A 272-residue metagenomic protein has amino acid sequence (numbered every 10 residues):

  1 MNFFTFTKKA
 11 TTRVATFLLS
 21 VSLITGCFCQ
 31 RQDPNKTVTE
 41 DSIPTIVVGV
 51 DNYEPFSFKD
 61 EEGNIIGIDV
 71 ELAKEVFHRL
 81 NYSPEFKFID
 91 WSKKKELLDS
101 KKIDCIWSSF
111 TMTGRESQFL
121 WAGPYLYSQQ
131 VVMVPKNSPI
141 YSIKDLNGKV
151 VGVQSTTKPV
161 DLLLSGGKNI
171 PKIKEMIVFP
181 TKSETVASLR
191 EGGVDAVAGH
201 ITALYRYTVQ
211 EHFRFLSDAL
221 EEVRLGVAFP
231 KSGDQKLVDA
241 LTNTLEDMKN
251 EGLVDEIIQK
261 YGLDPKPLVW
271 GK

Functional and structural regions predicted by a protein language model:
F28-R31: Bacterial signal peptide processing site
I43-G67: Short glycine-rich His-centered loop
G49-E54, K87-S92, K101-T113, K136 (+3 more regions): Beta->alpha turn/N-cap motifs
V50-N52, Y127-V134, Y205, V209-E246 (+1 more regions): Periplasmic-binding protein-like
F58-E61, A73-Y82, P159-P180, T208-Q210 (+2 more regions): Ligand-binding cleft/hinge of the Venus flytrap
G67-R79, I140, K144-D145, K149 (+2 more regions): Extended ligand-binding regions for polar small-molecule ligands
V70, E85-E96, M176-A187, E191 (+1 more regions): Short helix-initiation/N-cap motifs at beta->coil->alpha
K74, H78, S83-D145, H212-A219: Acidic, polar ligand-binding/catalytic clefts
